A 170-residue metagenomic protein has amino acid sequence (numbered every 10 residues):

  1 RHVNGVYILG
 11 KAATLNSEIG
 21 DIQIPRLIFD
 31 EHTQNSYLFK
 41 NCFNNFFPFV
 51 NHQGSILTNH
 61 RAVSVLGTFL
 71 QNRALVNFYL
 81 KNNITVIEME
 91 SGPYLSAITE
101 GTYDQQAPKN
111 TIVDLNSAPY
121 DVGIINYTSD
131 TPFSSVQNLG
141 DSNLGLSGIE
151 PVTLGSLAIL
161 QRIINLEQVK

Functional and structural regions predicted by a protein language model:
R1-K170: Accessory terminal and edge-of-domain segments that mediate assembly/interaction and cofactor placement around
